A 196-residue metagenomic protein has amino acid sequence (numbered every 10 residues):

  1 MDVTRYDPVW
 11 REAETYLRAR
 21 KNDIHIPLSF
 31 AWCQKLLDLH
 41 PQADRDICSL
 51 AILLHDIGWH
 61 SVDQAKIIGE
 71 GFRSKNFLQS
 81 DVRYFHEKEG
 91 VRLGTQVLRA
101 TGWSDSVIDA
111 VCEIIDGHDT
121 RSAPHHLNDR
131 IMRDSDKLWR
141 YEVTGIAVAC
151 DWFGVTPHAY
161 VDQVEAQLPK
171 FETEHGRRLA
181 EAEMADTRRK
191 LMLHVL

Functional and structural regions predicted by a protein language model:
T4-L28, W32, I67-D81: Active-site flanking loop/helix segments enriched in acidic
T15-A43, L54, Q64-A65, W103 (+1 more regions): Divalent metal-dependent phosphate-bond-processing catalytic cores, especially two-metal-ion Mg2+/Mn2+ enzymes that act
K21, R45, V82, H86: Conserved acidic
S29-F30, Y84-A100: An active-site-proximal "capping" alpha-helix that borders the catalytic cofactor pocket
L36, H60, V97: Short alpha-helical functional segments enriched in proximate histidine and acidic residues
R45-F77, G90, A110-T120: His-Asp-centered metal-binding catalytic motifs of divalent-metal-dependent phosphohydrolases/nucleases
L93-P124: Internal catalytic-core helix/loop-beta-alpha segment that presents or stabilizes conserved functional determinants
